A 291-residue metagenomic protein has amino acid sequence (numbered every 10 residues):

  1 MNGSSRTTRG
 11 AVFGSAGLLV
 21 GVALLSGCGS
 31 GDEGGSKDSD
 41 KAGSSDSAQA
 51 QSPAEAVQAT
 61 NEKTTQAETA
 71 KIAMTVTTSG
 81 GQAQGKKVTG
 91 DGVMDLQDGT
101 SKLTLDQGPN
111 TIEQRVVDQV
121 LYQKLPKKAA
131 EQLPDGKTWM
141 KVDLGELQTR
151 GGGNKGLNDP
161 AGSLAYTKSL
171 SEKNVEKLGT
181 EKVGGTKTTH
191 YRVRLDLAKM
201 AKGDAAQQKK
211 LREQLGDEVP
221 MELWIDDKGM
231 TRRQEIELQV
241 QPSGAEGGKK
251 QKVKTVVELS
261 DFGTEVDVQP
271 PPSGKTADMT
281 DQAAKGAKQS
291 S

Functional and structural regions predicted by a protein language model:
N2-G10, G29-S291: Subset-of-secretome marker
T8-V20: Sec-dependent N-terminal signal peptides
L19-V22, V253: A generic, residue-level signal for flexible/boundary positions that often mark functional hotspots
L24-G27: C-terminal motif of bacterial Sec signal peptides marking the signal peptidase cleavage site
